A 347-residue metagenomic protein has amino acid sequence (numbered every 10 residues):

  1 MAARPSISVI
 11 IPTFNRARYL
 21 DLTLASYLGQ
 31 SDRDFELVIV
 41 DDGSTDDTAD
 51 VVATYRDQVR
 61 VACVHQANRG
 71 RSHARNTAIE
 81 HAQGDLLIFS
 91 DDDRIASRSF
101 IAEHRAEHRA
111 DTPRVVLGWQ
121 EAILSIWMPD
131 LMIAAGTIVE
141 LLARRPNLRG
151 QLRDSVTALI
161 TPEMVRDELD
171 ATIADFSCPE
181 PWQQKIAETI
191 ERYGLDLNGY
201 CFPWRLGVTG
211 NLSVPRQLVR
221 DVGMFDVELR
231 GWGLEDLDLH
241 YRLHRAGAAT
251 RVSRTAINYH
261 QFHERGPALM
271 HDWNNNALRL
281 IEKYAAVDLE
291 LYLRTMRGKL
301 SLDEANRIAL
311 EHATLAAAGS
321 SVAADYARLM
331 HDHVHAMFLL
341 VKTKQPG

Functional and structural regions predicted by a protein language model:
N15, Y27, D42-G43, R69: Conserved short acidic donor-positioning loop in nucleotide-sugar-dependent glycosyltransferases
A25-D34: Short, acidic, metal-binding catalytic loop of nucleotide-sugar glycosyltransferases
S26, D41-D50, D91-R94: A conserved acidic beta->alpha catalytic loop
Q66-A82, E103: Glycine-rich, basic loop-to-helix element that forms the pyrophosphate-binding segment of sugar-nucleotide handling
L87: Short aromatic/hydrophobic "clamp" motif used to bind/position activated sugar donors
S99-P181: Conserved donor NDP-sugar-binding/catalytic core segment of glycosyltransferases
I123, R220-D221, R230, R245-M270 (+1 more regions): Active-site donor/metal-binding and catalytic loop motifs of nucleotide-sugar-dependent glycosylation enzymes
G231-D238: Acidic donor-binding loop at a coil-to-helix junction in glycosyltransferase catalytic cores that engages
